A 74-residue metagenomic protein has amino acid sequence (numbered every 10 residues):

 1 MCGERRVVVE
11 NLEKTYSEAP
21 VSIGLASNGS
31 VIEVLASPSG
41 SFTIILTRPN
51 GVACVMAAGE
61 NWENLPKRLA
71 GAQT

Functional and structural regions predicted by a protein language model:
M1-T74: Polybasic/polar functional segments that serve as interface/processing modules
